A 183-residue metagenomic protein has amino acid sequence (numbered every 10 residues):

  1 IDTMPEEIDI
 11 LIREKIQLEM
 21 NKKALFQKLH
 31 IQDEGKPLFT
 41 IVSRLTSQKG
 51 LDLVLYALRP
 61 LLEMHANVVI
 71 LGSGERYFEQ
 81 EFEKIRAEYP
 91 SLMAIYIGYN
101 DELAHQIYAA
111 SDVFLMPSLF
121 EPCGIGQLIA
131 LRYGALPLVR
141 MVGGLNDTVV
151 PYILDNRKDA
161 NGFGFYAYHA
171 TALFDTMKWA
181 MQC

Functional and structural regions predicted by a protein language model:
I1-C183: Catalytic cores of carbohydrate-active enzymes across secretory and cytosolic contexts
